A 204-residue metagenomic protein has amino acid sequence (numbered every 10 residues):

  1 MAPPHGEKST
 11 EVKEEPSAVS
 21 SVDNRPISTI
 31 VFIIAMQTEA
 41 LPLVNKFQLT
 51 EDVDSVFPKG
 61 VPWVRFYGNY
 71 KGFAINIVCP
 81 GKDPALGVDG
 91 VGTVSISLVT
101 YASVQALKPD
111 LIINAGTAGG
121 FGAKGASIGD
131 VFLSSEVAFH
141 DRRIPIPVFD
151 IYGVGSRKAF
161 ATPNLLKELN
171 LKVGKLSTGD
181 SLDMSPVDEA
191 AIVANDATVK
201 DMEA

Functional and structural regions predicted by a protein language model:
A2-A159, T198: Metabolite-binding pocket within alpha/beta catalytic cores that recognizes anionic/polar moieties
P147-A204: Active-site rim beta-loop-alpha module in soluble metabolic enzymes
